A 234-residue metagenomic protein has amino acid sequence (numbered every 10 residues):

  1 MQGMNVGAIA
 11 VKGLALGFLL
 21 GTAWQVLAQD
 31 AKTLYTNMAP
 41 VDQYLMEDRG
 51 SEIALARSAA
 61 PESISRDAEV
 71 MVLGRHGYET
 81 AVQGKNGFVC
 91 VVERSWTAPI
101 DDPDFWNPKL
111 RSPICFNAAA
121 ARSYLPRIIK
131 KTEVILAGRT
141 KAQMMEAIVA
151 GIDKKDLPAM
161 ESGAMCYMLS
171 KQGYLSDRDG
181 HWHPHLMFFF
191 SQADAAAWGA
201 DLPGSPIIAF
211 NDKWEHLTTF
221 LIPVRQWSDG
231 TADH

Functional and structural regions predicted by a protein language model:
Q2-L14: Bacterial N-terminal signal peptides that target proteins for export
D30-H234: Primary mode marks residue(s) on the alpha4-beta5-alpha5 output face of response regulator receiver
